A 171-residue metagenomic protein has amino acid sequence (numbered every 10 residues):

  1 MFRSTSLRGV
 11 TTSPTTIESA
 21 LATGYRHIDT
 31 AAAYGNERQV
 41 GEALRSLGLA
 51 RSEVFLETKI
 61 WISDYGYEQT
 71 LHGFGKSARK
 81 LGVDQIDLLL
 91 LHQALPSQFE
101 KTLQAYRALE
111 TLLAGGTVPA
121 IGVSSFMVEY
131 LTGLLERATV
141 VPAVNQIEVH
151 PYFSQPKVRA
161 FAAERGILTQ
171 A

Functional and structural regions predicted by a protein language model:
M1-T12, K59-E68, P96-E100: Active-site mouth loops of central-metabolism enzymes
M1-V54, Q104, A108: N-terminal binding-site loop/beta-alpha segment at the start of enzyme catalytic domains that lines or forms
F2, A20, I28, V40 (+8 more regions): Conserved, mostly hydrophobic/aromatic
T5-L7, A31-A33, K59-S63, L91-A94 (+2 more regions): Active-site beta-loop-alpha junctions enriched in small/polar residues
R8-L21, G66-L81, T102, E129-T132 (+1 more regions): Short, acidic/polar
Y25, V83-I86, V118, P142: A structural motif
T70-L91, T111-G115, I167: CE4/NodB-like, metal-dependent polysaccharide N-deacetylase domain that modifies extracellular/periplasmic N-acetylated
A94-A171: Beta/alpha (TIM)-barrel catalytic core signal, keyed to glycine-rich beta->alpha loops juxtaposed to Asp/Glu that bind
